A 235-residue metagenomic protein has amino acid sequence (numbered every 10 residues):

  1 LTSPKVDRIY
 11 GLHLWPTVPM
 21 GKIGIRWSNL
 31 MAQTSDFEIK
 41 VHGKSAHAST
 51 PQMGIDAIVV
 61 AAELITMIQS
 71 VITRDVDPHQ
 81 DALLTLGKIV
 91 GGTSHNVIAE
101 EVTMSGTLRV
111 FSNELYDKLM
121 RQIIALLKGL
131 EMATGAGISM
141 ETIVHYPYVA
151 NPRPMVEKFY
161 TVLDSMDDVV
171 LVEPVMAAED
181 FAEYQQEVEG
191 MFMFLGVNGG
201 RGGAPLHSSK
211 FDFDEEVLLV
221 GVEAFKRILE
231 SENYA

Functional and structural regions predicted by a protein language model:
L1-A99, A178-E179: Histidine/acidic-residue-rich, glycine-tolerant segments that coordinate divalent metal ions
A62-A235: Metal-dependent amide/peptide-bond hydrolase catalytic core, centered on the "pita-bread" metallohydrolase fold
